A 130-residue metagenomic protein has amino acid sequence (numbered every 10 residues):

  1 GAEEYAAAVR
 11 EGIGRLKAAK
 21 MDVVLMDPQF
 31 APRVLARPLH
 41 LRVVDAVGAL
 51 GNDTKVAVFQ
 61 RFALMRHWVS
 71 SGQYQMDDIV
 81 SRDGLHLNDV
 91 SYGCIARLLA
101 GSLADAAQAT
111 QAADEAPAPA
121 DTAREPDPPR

Functional and structural regions predicted by a protein language model:
G1-R130: Alpha-helical cap/lid subdomain in secreted, periplasmic, or secretory-pathway luminal O-acyl-processing enzymes
